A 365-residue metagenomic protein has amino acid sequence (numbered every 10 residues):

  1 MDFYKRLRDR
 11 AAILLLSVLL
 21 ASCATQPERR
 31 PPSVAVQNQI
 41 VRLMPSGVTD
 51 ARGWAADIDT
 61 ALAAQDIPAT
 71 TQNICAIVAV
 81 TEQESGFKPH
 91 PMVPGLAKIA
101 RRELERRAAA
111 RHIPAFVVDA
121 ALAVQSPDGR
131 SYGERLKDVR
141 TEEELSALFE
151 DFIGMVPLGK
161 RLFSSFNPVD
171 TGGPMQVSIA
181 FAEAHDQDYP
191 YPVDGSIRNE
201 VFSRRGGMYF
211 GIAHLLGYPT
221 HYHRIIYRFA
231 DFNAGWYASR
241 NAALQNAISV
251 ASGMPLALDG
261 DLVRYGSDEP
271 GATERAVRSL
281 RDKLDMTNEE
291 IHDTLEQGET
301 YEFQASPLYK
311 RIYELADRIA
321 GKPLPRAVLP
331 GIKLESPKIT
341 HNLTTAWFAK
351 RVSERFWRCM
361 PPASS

Functional and structural regions predicted by a protein language model:
M1-D9, L15-S365: Cell-wall glycan-active module
